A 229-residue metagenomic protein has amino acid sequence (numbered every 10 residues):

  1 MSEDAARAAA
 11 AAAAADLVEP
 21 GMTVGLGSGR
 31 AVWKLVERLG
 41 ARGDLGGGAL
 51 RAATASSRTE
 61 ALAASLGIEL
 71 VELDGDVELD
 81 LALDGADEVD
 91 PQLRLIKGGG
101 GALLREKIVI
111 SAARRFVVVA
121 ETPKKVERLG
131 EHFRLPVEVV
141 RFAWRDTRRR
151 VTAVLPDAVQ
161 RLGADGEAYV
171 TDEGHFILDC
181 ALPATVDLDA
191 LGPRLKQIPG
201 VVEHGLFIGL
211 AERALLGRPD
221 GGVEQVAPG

Functional and structural regions predicted by a protein language model:
M1-L81: N-terminal glycine-/serine-/threonine-rich phosphate-binding loop
S2-A8, S57-G229: Conserved phosphate- and dinucleotide-binding cores of soluble alpha/beta proteins, encompassing both enzyme active
